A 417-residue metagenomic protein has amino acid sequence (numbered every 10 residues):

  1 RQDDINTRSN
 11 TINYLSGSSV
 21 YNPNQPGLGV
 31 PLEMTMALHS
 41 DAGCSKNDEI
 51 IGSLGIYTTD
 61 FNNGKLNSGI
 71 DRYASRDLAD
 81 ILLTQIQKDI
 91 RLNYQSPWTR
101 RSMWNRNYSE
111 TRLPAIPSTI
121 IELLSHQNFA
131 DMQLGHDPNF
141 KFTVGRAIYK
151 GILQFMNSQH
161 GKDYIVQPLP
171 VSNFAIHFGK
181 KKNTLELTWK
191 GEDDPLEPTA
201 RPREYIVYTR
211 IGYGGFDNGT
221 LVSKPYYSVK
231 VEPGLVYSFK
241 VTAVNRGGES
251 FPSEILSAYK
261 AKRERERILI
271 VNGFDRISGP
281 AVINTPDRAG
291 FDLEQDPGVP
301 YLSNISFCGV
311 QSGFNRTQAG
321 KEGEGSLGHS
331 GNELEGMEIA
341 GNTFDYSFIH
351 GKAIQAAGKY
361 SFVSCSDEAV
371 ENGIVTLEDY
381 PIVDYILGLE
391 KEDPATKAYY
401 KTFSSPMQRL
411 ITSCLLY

Functional and structural regions predicted by a protein language model:
R1-I51: Catalytic-core regions of hydrolytic enzymes
S19, T35-K65, N93-K162: Active-site-adjacent mobile loop/cap segments within catalytic or ligand-binding domains
F155-T199, P233, G248-E266: Pro/Thr/Ser/Gly-rich low-complexity, intrinsically disordered linker/stalk tracts
R203-V207: Short beta-strand elements bearing conserved aromatic residues within extracellular beta-rich modules
D217-K224: Short beta-strand segments within Ig-like beta-sandwich modules, predominantly Fibronectin type-III
S228-E249: Beta-strand-rich modules
I255-P381, I386: Aromatic-Pro/Gly-enriched surface loop or interdomain linker that acts as a lid/target-recognition segment
Y417: Conserved small/polar residues in nucleotide/adenosyl-binding loops
